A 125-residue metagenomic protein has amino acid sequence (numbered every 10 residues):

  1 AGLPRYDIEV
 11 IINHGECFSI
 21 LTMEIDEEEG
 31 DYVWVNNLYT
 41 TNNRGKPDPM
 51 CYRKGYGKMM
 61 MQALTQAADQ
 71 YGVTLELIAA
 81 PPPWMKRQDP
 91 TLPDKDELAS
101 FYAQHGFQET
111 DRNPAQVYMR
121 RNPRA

Functional and structural regions predicted by a protein language model:
A1-W34: Glycine-rich short-loop/terminal segments
E29-P49, E76-I78: Conserved acetyl-CoA binding element of GNAT-fold acetyltransferases
G45-C51, P82-D96: Short, flexible/disordered intra-domain loops and linkers
P49-A67: Conserved acetyl-CoA-binding loop-helix of GNAT-fold acetyltransferases
Q66-P90: Conserved GNAT acetyl-CoA-binding A-motif
W84, L92-K95, H105-A125: C-terminal "cap" of GNAT-fold acetyltransferases
